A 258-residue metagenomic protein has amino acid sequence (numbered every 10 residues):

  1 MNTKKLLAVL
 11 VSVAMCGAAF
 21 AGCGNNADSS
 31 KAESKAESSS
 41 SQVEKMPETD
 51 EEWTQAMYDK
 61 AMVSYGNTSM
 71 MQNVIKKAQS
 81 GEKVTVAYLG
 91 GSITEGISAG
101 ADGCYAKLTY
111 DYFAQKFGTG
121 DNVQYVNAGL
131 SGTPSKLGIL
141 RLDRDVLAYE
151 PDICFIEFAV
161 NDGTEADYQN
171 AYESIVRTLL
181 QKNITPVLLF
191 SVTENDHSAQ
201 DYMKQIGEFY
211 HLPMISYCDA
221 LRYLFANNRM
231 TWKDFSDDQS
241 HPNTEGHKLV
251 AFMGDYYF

Functional and structural regions predicted by a protein language model:
T3-A8, S12-A14, C23-A87, T94-G100 (+2 more regions): N-terminal secretory targeting modules
A19, V126: Conserved Rossmann-like nucleotide-binding pocket used by diverse enzymes that bind dinucleotide cofactors
A87-G90, L189: Short hydrophobic segments within beta-strands
S92-E95, V160-D162: A short, flexible beta-alpha/helix-coil linker loop
S92-I93, G129-S131: Catalytic nucleophile serine of serine hydrolases, specifically the conserved "nucleophile elbow" pentapeptide
I97-D102, E165-Y168: Short, solvent-exposed loop/turn segments at secondary-structure boundaries
K107-Q124, T133, L137-Y257: Alpha-helical cap/lid subdomain in secreted, periplasmic, or secretory-pathway luminal O-acyl-processing enzymes
